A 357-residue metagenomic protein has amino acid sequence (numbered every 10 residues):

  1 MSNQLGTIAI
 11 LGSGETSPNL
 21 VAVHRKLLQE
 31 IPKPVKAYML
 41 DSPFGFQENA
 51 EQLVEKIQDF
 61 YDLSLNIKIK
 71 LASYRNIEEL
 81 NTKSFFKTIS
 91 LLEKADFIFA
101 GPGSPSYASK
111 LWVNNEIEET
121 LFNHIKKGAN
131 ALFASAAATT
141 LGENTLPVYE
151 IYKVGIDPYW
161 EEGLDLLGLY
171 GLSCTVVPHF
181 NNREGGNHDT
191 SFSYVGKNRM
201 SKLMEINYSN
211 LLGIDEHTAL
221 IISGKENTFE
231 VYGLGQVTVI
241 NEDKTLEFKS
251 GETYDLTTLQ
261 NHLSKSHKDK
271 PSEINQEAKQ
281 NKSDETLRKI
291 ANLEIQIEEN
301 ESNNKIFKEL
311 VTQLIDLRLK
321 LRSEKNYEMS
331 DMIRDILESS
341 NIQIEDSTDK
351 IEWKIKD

Functional and structural regions predicted by a protein language model:
S2-K33, M39, F44-E55, D59 (+2 more regions): C-terminal and late-domain segments of enzyme folds
I10, K70-S73, F99-A100, A131-A134 (+1 more regions): General beta-strand structural signal in soluble alpha/beta enzymes
F44-A100, Y107: Portal/gating segments that form or line small-molecule/metal binding sites
E55-K56, K87, W112-E119: Charged helix-capping and loop-helix junction motifs
S90-K94, N115-G128: Catalytic-core regions built around general acid/base machinery
F99-P102, I125-T145: Catalytic nucleophile loop
P105-N115, G186-D189: Glycine/threonine-rich flexible loop motifs
K270-D357: Structural preference for alpha-helix termini/caps and helix-kink/transition segments
